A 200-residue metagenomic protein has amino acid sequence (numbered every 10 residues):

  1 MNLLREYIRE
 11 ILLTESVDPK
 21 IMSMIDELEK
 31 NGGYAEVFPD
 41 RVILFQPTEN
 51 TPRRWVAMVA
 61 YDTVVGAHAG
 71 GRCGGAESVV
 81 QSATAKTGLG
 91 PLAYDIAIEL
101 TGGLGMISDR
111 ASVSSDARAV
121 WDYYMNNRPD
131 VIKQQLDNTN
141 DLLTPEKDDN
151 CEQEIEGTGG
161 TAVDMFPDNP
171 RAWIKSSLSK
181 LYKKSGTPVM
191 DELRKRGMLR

Functional and structural regions predicted by a protein language model:
M1-S16: Protein-protein interaction and targeting regions used for scaffolding, dimerization, and localization
N2-L3, G88, S114: Secondary-structure junction/capping motif
Y7-E10, K86, D95, L199: A generic structural micro-environment signature that highlights single residues at secondary-structure boundaries
V17-K30, E36-V65, A69-C73, G102-R200: Terminal substrate-recognition subdomain of acyl/acetyltransferases
C73-A85: Extended, structured, electrostatic nucleic-acid-contact surfaces
A83-L100: Conserved acetyl-CoA-binding loop-helix of GNAT-fold acetyltransferases
